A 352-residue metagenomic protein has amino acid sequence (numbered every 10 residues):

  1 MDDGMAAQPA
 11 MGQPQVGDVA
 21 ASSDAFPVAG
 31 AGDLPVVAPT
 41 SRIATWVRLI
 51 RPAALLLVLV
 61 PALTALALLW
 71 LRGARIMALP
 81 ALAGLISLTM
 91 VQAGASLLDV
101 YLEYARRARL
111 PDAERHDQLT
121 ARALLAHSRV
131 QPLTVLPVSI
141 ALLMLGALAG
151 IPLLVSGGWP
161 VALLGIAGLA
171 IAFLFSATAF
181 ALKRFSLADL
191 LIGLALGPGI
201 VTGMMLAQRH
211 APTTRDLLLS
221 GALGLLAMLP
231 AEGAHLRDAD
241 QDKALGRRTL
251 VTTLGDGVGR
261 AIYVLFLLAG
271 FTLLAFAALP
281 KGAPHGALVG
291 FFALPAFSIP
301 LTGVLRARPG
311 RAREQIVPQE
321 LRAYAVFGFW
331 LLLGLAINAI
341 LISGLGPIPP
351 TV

Functional and structural regions predicted by a protein language model:
D2-A83, S87, A95, F180-K183 (+1 more regions): Topogenic membrane-insertion module of multi-pass membrane proteins
L56-A65, L190-M205, T252-D256, P318-L331: Small-residue-rich segments of transmembrane alpha-helices in multi-pass membrane proteins, especially helix faces
L63, G73-Y104, A162-F173, T213-G233: Membrane-embedded alpha-helical segments that form the functional core of polytopic membrane enzymes, especially those
L66-I86, A147-L163, I200-G221, L273-G286 (+1 more regions): Helix-coil boundary and interhelical linker segments in multi-pass alpha-helical membrane proteins
M90-H116, M228-V251: Acidic (Asp/Glu-rich) catalytic motifs at the cytosolic membrane interface
D112-V155, V251-G282, A325-F327: Multi-pass membrane catalytic core of lipid/isoprenoid biosynthesis enzymes
R122-A211: Intramembrane alpha-helical segments
L279-G346, V352: Extended hydrophobic alpha-helices typical of membrane-associated regions
